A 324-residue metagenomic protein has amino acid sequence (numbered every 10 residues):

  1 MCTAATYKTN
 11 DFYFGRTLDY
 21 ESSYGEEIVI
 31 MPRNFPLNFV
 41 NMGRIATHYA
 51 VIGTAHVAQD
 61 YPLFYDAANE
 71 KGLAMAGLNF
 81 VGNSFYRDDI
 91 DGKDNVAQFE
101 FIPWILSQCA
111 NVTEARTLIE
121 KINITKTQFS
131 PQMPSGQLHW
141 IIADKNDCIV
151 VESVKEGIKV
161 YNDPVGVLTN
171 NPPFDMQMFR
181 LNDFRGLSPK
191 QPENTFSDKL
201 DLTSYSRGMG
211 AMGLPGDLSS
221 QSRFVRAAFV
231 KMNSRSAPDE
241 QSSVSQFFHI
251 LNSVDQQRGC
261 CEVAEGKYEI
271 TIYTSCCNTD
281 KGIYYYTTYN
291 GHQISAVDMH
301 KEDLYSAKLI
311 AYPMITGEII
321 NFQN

Functional and structural regions predicted by a protein language model:
M1-D94, K126, A311-I315, I319-N324: A contiguous strand-loop segment
M1-Y13, L118, T127-S130, S135-G136 (+2 more regions): C-terminus-biased signal that marks the final domain/tail of proteins
Y20-S22, V81-N83, E156-K159, G166 (+1 more regions): Short, surface-exposed beta-strand-loop junctions and turns on beta-sheet-rich folds
I28, A68, I149-S153, S275: Broad, structure-driven detector of short, well-ordered beta-strand segments within folded domains
M75-G77, V160, Y284-Y286: Short hydrophobic/aromatic-rich beta-strand segments that constitute the beta-sheet cores of beta-sandwich/beta-barrel
G92-Q128, E240-F248: Proteins synthesized as precursors that undergo proteolytic processing into mature forms
S135-K159: Long, compositionally biased
